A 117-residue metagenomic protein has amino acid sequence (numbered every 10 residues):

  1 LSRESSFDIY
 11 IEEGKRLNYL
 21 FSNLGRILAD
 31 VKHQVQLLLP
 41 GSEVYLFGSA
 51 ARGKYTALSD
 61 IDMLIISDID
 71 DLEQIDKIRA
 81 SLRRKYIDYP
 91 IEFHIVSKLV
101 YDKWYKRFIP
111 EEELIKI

Functional and structural regions predicted by a protein language model:
L1-E43, R52-L58, I66-I117: Catalytic core of pol beta-like nucleotidyltransferases
F47-S49: Glycine-rich beta-strand-to-loop/alpha-helix junction loops that act as flexible
